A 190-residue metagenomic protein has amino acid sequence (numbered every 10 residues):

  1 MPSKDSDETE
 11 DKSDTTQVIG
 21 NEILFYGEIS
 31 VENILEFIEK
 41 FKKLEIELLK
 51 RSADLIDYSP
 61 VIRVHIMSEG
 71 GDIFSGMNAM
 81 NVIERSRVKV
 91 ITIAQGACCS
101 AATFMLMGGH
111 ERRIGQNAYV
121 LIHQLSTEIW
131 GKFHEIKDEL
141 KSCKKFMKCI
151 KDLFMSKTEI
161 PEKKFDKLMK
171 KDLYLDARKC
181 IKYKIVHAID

Functional and structural regions predicted by a protein language model:
M1-D190: Terminal-region recognition feature
